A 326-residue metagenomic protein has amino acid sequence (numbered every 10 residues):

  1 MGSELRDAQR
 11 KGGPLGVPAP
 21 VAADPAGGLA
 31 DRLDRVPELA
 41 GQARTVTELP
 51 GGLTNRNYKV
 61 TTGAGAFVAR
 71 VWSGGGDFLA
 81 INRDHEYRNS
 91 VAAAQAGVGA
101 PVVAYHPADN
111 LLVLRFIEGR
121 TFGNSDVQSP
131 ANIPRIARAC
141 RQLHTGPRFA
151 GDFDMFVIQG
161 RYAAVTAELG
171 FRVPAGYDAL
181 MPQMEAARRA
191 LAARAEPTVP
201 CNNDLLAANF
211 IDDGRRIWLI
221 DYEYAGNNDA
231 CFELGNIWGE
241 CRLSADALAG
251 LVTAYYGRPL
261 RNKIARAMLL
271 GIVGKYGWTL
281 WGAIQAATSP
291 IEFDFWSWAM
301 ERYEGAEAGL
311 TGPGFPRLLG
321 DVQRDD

Functional and structural regions predicted by a protein language model:
A8-Q9, V17, E168-G176, W281-D326: ATP/Mg2+ or Mg2+-diphosphate-binding catalytic cores that bind nucleotide phosphates or diphosphates via glycine-rich
A22-T45, T145-N203, D213-G214, P259 (+1 more regions): An alpha-helical support segment within catalytic cores of ATP-dependent transferases
P37, G97, C140-R148, L191 (+5 more regions): A general structural signal marking secondary-structure boundaries and capping sites
T47-A69, E185-L234: Active-site acidic catalytic loop and adjacent metal/ATP-binding pocket of ATP-dependent phosphoryl transfer enzymes
T47-F156, A163-A164, G170-D178: ATP-binding pocket architecture of kinase catalytic cores
R83, L269-I272: Start-of-helix signal in alpha-solenoid helical-repeat scaffolds, especially tetratricopeptide repeats
C231-R261, I272-P290, G305: Active-site activation/catalytic loop segments of kinase-like enzymes and analogous catalytic loops in related
